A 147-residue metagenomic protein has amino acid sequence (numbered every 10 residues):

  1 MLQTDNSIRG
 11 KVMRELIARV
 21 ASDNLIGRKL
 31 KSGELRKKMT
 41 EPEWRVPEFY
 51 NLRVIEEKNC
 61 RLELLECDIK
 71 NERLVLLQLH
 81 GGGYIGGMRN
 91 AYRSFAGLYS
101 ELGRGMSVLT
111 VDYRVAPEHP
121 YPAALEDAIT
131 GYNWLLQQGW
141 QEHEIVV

Functional and structural regions predicted by a protein language model:
M1-C67: A glycine/proline-hinged amphipathic helix-loop "lid/cap" segment that gates access to hydrophobic ligand pockets
C67-V75, R104: Proline/glycine-enriched tight loop/beta-turn segments at coil->beta junctions that connect or precede beta-strands
R73-G83: Short beta-strand element of the alpha/beta-hydrolase
G83-A91, V108, W134: Serine-hydrolase catalytic-loop signature spanning alpha/beta hydrolases and amidase-signature enzymes
N90-L109: Short amphipathic alpha-helix adjacent to the substrate-entry channel of hydrolases
V111-A116: Short beta-to-alpha linker loops that shape the active-site pocket of alpha/beta-hydrolase fold enzymes
H119-G139: Alpha/beta-hydrolase active-site loop
G139-V147: Alpha/beta-hydrolase fold nucleophile elbow
